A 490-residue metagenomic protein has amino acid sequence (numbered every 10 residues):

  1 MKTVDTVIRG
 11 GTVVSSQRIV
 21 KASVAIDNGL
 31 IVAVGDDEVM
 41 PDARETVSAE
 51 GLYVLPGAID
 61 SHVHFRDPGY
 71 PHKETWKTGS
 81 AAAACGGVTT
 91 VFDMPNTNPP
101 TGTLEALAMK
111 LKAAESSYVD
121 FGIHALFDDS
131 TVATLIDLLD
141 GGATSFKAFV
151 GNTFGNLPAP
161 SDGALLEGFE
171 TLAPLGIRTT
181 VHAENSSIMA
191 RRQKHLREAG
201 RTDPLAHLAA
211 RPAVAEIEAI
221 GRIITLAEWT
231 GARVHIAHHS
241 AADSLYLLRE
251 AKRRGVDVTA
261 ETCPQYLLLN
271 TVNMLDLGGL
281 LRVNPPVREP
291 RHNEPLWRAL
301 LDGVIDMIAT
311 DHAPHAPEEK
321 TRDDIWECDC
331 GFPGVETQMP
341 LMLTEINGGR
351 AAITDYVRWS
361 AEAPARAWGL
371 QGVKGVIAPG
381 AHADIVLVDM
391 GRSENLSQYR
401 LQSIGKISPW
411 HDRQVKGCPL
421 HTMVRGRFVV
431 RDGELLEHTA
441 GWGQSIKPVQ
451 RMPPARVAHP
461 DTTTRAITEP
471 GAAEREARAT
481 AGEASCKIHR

Functional and structural regions predicted by a protein language model:
M1-P56, A472: Histidine-rich, glycine-flanked metal-binding segment
G11, V24, G29, G51 (+15 more regions): Divalent metal-coordination and catalytic microenvironments
E50-S116: Metal-associated gating/positioning segment near the N- to mid-region
F92-D93, G122-A125, R233-H238: Short catalytic-loop micro-motif centered on adjacent basic/acidic residues
K112-F127: A glycine-rich helix N-cap at a beta->alpha junction
A133-I308: Histidine/acidic residue-rich metal-binding segments in metalloenzymes
T202-R233, L280, L301, D306-I308 (+1 more regions): His/Asp/Glu-enriched, well-ordered alpha-helical/loop segment that forms or immediately abuts the divalent-metal
D324, P379-I446: C-terminal cap of metal-dependent C-N hydrolases
